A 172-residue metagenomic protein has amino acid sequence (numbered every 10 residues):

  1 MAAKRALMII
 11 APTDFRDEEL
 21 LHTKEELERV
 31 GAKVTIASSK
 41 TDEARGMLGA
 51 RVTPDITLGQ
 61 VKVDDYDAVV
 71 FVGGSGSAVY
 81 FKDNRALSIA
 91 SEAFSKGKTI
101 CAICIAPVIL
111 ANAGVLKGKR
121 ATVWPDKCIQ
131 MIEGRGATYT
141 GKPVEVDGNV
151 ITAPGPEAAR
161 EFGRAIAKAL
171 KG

Functional and structural regions predicted by a protein language model:
M1-K96, I100, I109-V115, Q130-G172: Extended, subdomain-level signal for the structured scaffold at the beginning of enzyme domains
C104: Catalytic nucleophile serine of serine hydrolases, specifically the conserved "nucleophile elbow" pentapeptide
G118: Mobile, glycine- and charge-enriched loop segments and immediately flanking short secondary-structure elements within
A121: Conserved, well-ordered active-site substructure
